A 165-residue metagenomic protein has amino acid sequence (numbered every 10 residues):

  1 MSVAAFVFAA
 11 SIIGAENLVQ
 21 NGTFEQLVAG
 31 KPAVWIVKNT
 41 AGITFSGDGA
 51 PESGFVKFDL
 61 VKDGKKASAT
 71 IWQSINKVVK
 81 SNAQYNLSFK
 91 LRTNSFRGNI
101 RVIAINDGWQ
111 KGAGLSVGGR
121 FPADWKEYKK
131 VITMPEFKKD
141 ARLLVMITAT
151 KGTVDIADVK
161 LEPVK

Functional and structural regions predicted by a protein language model:
S2-S11: Bacterial N-terminal signal peptides
S11-K165: Extracellular and organelle-lumenal recognition/adhesion modules and their flexible linkers in secreted
